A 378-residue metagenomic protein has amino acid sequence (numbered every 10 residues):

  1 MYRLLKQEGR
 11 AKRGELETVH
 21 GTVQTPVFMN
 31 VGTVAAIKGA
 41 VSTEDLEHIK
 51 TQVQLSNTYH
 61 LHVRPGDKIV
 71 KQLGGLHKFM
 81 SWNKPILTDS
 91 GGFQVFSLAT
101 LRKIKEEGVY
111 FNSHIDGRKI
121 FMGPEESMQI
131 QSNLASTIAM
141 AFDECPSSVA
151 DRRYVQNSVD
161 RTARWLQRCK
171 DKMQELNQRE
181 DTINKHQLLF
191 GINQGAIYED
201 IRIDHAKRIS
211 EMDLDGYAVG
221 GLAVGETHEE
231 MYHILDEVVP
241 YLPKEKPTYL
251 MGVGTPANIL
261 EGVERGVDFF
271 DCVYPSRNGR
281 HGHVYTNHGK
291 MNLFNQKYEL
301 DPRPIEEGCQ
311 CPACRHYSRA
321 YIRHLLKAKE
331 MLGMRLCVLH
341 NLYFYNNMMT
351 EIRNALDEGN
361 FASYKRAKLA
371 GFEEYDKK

Functional and structural regions predicted by a protein language model:
M1-E15, V23-G32, G39-A40, D143-V149 (+1 more regions): C-terminal extensions of enzymes
M1-I183, Q296-E299: Non-catalytic, usually N-terminal nucleic-acid engagement modules in DNA/RNA processing proteins
G21, Q54, D89, Q131 (+5 more regions): Conserved, mostly hydrophobic/aromatic
S127, S158, T162-W165, C169 (+5 more regions): Alpha-helical packing segments of well-folded alpha/beta enzyme cores
S136, Q167, D171-Q174, P240-P243 (+4 more regions): Generic secondary-structure signature for well-ordered alpha-helical cores
S147-R152, Q156, G216-L222, M331-M334: Glycine- and acidic
A163, K172, L176, N184 (+1 more regions): Glycine-rich phosphate/ribose-binding loops and adjacent secondary-structure elements that form binding surfaces
K172-T182, K246, I352-Y364: Surface-exposed helix-capping loop/turn segments at secondary-structure junctions
